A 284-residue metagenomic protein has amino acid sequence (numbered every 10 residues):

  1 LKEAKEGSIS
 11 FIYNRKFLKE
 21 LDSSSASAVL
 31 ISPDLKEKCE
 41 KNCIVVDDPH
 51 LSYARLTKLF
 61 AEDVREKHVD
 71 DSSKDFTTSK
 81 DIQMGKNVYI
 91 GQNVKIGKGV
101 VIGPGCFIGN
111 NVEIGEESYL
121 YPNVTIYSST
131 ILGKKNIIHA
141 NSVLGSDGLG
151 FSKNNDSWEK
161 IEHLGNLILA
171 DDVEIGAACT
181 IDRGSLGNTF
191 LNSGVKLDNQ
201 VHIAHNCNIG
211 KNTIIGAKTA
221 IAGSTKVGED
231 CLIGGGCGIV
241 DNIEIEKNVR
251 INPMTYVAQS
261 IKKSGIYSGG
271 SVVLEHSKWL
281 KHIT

Functional and structural regions predicted by a protein language model:
L1-D75, T130, K135, N141-S142 (+4 more regions): Terminal amphipathic alpha-helical/low-complexity segments used for targeting or macromolecular assembly
F11, D71-E275: Structural signal for interior beta-strand "rungs" in well-ordered beta-sheet cores of soluble enzyme domains
